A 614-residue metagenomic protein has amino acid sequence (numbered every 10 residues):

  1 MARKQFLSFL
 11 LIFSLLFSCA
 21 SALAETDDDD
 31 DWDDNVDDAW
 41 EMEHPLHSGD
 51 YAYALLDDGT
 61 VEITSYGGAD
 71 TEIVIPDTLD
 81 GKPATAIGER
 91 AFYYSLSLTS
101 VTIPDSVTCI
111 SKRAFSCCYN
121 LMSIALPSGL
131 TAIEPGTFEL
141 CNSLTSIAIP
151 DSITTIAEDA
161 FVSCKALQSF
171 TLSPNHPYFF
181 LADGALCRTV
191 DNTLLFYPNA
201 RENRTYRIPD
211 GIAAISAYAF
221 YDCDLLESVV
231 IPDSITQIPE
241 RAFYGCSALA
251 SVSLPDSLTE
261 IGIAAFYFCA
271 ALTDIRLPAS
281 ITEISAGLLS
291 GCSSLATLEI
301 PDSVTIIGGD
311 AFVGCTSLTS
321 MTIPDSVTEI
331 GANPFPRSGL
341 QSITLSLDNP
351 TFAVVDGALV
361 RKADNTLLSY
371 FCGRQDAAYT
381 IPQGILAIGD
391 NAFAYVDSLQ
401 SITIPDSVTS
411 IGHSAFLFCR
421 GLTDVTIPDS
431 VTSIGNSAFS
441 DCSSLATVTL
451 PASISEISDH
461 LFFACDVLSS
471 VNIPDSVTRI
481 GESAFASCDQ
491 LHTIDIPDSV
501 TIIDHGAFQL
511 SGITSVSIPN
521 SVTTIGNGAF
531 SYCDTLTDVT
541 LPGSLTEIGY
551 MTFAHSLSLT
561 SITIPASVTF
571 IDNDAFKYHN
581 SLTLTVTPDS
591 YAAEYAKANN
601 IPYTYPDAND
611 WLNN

Functional and structural regions predicted by a protein language model:
M1-L11: Positively charged n-region of N-terminal signal peptides that target proteins for export
L10-S18: Bacterial N-terminal signal peptides
F17-W32: Sec-dependent signal peptide cleavage junction
D31-Y53: N-terminal low-complexity, Pro/Thr/Ser-rich intrinsically disordered segments that act as propeptides or flexible
D50-G59, G68-T85, L96-C109, C118-A132 (+22 more regions): Structural signature of tandem-repeat unit edges
E89-A91, S111-A114, E134-T137, E158-A160 (+17 more regions): Consensus positions within tandem repeat domains that build extended binding/scaffold surfaces
A598-N600: Short, structured coil segments at secondary-structure junctions
